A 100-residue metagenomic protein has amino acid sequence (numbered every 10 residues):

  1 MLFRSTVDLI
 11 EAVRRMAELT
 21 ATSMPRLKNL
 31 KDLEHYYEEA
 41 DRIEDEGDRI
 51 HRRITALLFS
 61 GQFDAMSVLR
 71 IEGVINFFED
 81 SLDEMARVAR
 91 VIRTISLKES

Functional and structural regions predicted by a protein language model:
T6: Anionic-ligand binding region
A12-L19: A structural motif
A21-M24: Extended amphipathic alpha-helical interaction segments
K28-S100: Long amphipathic all-alpha helical oligomerization modules
